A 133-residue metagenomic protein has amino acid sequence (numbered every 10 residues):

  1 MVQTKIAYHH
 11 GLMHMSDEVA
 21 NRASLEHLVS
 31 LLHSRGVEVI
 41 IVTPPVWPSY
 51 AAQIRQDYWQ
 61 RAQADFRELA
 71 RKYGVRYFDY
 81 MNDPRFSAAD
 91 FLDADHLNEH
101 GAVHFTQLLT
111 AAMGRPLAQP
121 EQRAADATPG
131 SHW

Functional and structural regions predicted by a protein language model:
M1-R35, D126-W133: Secreted/periplasmic serine-hydrolase-like ester/acetyl group-modifying domain
Q3, Q53-Q56, Q60-Q63, Q107 (+1 more regions): Residue-identity detector for glutamine
D17-A23, H27-D95: Extended hydrophobic/aromatic segments used for targeting, binding, or gating
D93-W133: Histidine-centered active-site loop/cap adjacent to the catalytic His in serine esterases/O-acetyl transfer systems
